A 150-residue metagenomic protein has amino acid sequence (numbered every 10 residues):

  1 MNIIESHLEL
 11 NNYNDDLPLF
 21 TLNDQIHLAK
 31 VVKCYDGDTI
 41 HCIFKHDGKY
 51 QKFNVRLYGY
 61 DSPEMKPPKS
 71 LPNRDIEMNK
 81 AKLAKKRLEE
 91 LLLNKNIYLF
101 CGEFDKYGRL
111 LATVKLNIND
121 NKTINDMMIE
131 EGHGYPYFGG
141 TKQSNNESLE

Functional and structural regions predicted by a protein language model:
M1-E150: Small beta-barrel nucleic-acid-binding modules, primarily SNase/OB-fold domains and secondarily Tudor-like barrels
